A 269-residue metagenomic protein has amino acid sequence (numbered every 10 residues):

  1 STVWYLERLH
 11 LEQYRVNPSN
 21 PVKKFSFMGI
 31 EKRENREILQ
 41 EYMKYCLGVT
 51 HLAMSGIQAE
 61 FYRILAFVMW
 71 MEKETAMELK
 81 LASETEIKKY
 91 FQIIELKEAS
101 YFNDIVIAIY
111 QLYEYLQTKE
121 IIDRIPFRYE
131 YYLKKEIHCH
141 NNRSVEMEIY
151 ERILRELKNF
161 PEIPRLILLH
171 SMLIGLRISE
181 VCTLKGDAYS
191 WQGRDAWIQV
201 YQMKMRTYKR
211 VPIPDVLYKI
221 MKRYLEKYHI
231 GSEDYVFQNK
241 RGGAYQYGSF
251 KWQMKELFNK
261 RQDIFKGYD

Functional and structural regions predicted by a protein language model:
S1, Q40-Q58, Y62-C139: N-terminal core-binding DNA-recognition domain of tyrosine recombinases/integrases
S1-V49: N-terminal DNA-binding module of tyrosine recombinases/phage integrases
P18-F25, I121-I153, Y201-Q202, R206 (+1 more regions): Flexible interdomain linker/hinge and immediately adjacent N-terminus of the catalytic tyrosine-recombinase domain
E146, Y150, I163-R165, Y247-K251: Short, leucine-enriched amphipathic alpha-helices that occur as contiguous helical runs
E151-I178: Basic, Lys/Arg- and aromatic-enriched nucleic-acid-binding interface segment
L184-K219: Conserved tyrosine-mediated DNA breakage-rejoining catalytic core shared by Y-recombinases
D215-Y268: Active-site/catalytic core of tyrosine-dependent DNA strand-transfer enzymes
